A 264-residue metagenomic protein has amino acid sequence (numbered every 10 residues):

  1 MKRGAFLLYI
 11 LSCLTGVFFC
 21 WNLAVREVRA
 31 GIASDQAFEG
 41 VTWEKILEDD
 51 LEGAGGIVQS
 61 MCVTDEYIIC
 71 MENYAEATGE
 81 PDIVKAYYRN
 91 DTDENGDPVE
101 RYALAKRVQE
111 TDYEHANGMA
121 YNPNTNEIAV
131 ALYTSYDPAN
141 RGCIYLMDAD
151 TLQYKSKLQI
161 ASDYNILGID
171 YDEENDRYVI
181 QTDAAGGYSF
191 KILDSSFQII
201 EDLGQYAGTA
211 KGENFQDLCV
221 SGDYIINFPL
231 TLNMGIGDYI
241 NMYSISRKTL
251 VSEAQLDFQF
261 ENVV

Functional and structural regions predicted by a protein language model:
V28-A54, R101-A103: A short helix->beta-strand "capping" segment at the edge of beta-propeller domains
L47-E80: Beta-strand-rich domains and repeat architectures in extracellular enzymes and scaffolds, especially beta-propellers
A54-C62, T111-A120, I160-E173, A210-C219 (+1 more regions): Repeated scaffold domains used in trafficking and secretory/extracellular systems, primarily beta-propellers
D65-E66, N124-N126, E174-R177, G222-Y224: Short coil/turn segments that connect the beta-strands within blades of beta-propeller domains
A77-Y88, D137-Y145, G186-L193, N233-Y243: Structural motif
E94-T125, L132: Blade-loop segments of beta-propeller domains
A210-R247: Loop/turn-rich, solvent-exposed surfaces of beta-rich toroidal or solenoidal domains
L250-V264: Conserved blade-ending motifs and adjacent loop-strand segments that build the rim/top face of beta-propeller domains
